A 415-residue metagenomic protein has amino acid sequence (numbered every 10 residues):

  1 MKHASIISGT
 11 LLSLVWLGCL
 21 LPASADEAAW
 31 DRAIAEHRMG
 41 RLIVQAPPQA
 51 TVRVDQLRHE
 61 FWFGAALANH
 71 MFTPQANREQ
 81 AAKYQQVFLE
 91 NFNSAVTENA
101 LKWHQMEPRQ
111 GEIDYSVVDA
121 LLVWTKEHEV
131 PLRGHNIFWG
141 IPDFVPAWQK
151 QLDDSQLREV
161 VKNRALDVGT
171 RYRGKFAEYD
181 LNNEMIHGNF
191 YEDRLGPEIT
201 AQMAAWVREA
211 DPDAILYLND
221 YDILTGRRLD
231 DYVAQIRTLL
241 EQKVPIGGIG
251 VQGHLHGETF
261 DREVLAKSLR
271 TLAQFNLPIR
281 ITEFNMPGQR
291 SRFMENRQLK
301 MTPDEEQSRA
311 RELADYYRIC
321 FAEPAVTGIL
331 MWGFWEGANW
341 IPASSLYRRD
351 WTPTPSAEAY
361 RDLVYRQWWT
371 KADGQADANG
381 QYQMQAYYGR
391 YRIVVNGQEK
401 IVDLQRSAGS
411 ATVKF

Functional and structural regions predicted by a protein language model:
M1-L11: Bacterial N-terminal signal peptides that target proteins for export
G9-C19: Bacterial N-terminal signal peptides
S24-P74, W103-M106, Q151, L195 (+4 more regions): Beta-strand-rich domain onsets/edges
W62-G64, S94-V96, P131-R133, F176-D180 (+4 more regions): Structural preference for beta-strand elements that scaffold enzyme active sites
A68-A82, E192-M294: Noncatalytic carbohydrate-binding groove/subsite architecture in carbohydrate-active enzymes
K83-F92, D119-P131, G169-R173, R208-A210 (+3 more regions): Acidic (Asp/Glu)-rich catalytic clusters
S94-P108, V117-I223: Substrate-binding cleft and catalytic face of glycoside hydrolase catalytic domains, especially the flexible beta-alpha
R171, D180, M185-D193, T200-Q202 (+7 more regions): Aromatic-rich peripheral "rim/lid" segments of glycoside hydrolase catalytic domains that contact and position glycan
